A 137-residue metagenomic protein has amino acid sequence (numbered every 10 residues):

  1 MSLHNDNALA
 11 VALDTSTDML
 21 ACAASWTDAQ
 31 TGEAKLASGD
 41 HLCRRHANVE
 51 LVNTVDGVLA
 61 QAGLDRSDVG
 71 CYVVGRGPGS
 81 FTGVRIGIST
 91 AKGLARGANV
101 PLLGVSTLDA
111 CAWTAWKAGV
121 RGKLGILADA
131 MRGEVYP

Functional and structural regions predicted by a protein language model:
L3-L13, L20-P137: Nucleotide and nucleotide-moiety/phosphate-recognizing core
